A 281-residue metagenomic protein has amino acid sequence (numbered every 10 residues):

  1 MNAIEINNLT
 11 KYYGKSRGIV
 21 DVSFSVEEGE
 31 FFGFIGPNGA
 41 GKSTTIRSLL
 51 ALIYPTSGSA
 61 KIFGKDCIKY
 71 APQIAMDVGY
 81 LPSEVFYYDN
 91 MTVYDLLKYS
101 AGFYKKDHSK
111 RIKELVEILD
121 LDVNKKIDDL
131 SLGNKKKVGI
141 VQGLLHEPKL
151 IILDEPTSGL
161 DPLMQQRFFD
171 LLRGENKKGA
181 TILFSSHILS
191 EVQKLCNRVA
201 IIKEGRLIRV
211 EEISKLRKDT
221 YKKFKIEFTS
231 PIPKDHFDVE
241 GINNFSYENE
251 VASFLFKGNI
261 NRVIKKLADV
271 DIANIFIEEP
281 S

Functional and structural regions predicted by a protein language model:
N2-I6, K11-K203, R209: ABC transporter nucleotide-binding domains
A101, K105, V116-L121, K234-E240 (+1 more regions): Alpha-helix C-terminal capping segments
V123, G179, T220, A268-D271: Residues at helix C-cap/C′ positions in short coil/turn segments immediately following an alpha-helix
G139, T229, K257-N259: Short coil/turn segments
F168-L255: ABC transporter nucleotide-binding domain
N243-S281: Non-catalytic connector elements of ABC transporters
